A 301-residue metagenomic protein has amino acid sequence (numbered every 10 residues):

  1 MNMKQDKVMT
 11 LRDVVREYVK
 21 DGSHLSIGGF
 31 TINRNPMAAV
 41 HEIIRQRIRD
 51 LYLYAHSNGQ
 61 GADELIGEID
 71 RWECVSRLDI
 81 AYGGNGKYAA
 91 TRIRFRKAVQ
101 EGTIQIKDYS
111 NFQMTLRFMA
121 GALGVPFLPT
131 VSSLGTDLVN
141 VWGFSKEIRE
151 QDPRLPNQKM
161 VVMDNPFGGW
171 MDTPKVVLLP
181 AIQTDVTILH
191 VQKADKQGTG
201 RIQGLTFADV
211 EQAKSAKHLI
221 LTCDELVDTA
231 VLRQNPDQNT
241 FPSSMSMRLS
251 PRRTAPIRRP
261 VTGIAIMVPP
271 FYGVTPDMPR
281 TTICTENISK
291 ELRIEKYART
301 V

Functional and structural regions predicted by a protein language model:
N2-V301: Conserved alpha/beta enzyme-core scaffold
